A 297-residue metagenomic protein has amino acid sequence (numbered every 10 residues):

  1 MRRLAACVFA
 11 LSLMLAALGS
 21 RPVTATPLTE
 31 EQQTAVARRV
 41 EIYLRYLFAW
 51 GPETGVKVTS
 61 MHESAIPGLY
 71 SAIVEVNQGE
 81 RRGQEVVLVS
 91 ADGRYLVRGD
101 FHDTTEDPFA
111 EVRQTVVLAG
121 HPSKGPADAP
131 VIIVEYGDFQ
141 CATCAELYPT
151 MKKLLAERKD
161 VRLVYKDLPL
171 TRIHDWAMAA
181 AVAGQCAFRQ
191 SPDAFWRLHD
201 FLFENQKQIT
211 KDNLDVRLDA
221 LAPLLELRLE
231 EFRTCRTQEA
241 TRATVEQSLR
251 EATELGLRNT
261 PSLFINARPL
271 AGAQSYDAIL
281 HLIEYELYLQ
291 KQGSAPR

Functional and structural regions predicted by a protein language model:
M1-L4: Positively charged n-region of N-terminal signal peptides that target proteins for export
C7-G19: Bacterial N-terminal signal peptides
S20-A25: Sec/Tat signal peptide C-region and signal peptidase I cleavage site
T26-R98, D219-R297: C-terminal cap of thioredoxin/glutaredoxin-like
A91-P122: A short, surface-exposed interaction/processing loop segment used at functional sites
T115-V131, L155: A short beta-strand-turn-helix
V134-P223, R228, T253-R258, Y285 (+1 more regions): Structural alpha/beta surface segment adjacent to cysteine/selenocysteine redox centers across thiol/disulfide enzymes
